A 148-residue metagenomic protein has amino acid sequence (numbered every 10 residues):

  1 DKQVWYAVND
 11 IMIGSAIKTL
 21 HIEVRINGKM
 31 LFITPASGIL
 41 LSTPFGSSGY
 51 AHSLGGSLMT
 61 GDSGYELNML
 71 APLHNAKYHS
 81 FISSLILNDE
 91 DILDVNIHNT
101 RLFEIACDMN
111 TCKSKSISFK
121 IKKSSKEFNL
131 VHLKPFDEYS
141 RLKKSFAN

Functional and structural regions predicted by a protein language model:
D1-A36, S48-N148: Catalytic phosphate-donor-binding core of small-molecule kinases
S37-S42: AMP-binding/adenylate-forming core of the ANL superfamily
